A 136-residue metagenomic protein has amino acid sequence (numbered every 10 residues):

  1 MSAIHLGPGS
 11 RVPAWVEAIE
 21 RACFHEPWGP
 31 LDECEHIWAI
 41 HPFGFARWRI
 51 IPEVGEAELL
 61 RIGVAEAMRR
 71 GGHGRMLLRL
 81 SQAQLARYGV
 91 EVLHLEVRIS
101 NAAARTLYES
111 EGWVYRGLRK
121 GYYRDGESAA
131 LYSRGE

Functional and structural regions predicted by a protein language model:
S2-G71, R75-L80, Q84, Y88 (+1 more regions): Acetyl-CoA-dependent GNAT
I19-A22, Q84, L107, E111 (+1 more regions): Alpha-helical interaction/dimerization surfaces of two-component signaling modules
C34, E53-G55, N101, Y123-S128: Short acidic/glycine-enriched loop/turn segments that link adjacent beta-strands
H73, V90-L93, W113: Short phosphate-binding/catalytic loops that engage adenosine nucleotides
G74, L78, S100-A104, G121-G126: Short glycine/proline-centered loop/turn elements that form peptide/ligand docking sites
L85-E96, R119: Conserved GNAT acetyl-CoA-binding A-motif
E96, E109, V114-L131: Conserved catalytic-core motifs of GNAT/GCN5-like acyltransferases
